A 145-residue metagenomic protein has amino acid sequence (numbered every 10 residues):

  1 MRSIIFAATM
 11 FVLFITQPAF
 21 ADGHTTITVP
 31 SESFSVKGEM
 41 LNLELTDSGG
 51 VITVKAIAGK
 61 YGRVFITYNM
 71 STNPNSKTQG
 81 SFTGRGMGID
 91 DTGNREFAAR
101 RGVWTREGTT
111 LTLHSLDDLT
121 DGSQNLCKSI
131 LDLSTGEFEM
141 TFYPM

Functional and structural regions predicted by a protein language model:
M1-I4: Positively charged n-region of N-terminal signal peptides that target proteins for export
F6-F11: Hydrophobic helical h-region of N-terminal Sec-dependent signal peptides in bacterial secretory/periplasmic proteins
T16-P18: N-terminal signal peptide c-region/cleavage motif recognized by signal peptidases
F20-M145: Beta-strand-enriched cores of mature, soluble protein domains
